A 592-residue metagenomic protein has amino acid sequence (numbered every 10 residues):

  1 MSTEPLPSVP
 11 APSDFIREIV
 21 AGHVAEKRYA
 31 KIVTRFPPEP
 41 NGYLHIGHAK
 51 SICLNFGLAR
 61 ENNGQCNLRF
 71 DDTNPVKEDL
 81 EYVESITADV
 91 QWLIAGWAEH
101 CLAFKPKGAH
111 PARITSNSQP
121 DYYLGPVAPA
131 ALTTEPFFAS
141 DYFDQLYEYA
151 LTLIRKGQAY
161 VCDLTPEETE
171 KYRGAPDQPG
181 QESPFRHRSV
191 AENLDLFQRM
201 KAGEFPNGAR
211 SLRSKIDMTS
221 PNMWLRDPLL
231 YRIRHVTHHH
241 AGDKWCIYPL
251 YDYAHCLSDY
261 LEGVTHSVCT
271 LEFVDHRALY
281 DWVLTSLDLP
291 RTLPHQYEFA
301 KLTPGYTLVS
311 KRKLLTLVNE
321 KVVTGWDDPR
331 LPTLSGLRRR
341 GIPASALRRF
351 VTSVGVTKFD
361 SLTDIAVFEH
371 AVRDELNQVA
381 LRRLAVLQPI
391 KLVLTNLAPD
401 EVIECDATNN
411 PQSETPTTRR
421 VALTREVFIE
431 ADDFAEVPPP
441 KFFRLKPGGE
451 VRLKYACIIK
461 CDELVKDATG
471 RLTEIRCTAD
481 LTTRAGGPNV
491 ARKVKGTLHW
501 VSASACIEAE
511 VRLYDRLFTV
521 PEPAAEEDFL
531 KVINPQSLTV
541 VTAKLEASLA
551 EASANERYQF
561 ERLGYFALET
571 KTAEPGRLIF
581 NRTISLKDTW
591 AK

Functional and structural regions predicted by a protein language model:
S2-E182, W245, E272-Q296, K301-Y306 (+2 more regions): N-terminal Rossmann-like or analogous alpha/beta NTP/dinucleotide-binding catalytic cores that position adenine
Y29-A30, E99, A159, P206 (+10 more regions): Intrinsically disordered or highly flexible coil/loop and linker segments, enriched in small and charged/polar residues
T34-N41, C66-T73, Y260-V268, D328-L334 (+1 more regions): Glycine- and acidic
N74, L80, H110-I114, P126-V127 (+5 more regions): Active-site cores that bind ATP or allylic diphosphates and position pyrophosphate for catalysis
V83-W92, Y149-R155, G174, P343 (+3 more regions): Charge-rich, well-structured scaffold segments of protease-associated domains
F273-R277, D281-V283, S345-R348, T352-G355 (+1 more regions): Core subunits and conserved enzymes of cellular information-processing and envelope-translocation systems across
T292-A371, E375: Long, charged, mostly alpha-helical binding arms that flank functional sites
